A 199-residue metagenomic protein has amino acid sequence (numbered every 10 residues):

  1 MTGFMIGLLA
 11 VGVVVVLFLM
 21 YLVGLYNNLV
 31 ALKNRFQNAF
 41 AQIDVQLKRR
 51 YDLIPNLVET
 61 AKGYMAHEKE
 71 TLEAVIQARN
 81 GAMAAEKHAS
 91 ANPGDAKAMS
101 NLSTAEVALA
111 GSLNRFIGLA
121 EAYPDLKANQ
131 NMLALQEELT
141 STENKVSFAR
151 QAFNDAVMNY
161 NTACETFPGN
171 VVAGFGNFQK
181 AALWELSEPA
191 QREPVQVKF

Functional and structural regions predicted by a protein language model:
T2-F199: A helix-centric hydrophobic-segment signal that preferentially recognizes long, alpha-helical stretches used
